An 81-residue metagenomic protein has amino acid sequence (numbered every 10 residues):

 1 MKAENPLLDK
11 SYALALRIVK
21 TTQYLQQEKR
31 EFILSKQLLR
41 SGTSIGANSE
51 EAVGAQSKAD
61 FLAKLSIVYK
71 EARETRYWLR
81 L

Functional and structural regions predicted by a protein language model:
M1-L81: Amphipathic alpha-helical assembly/interaction segments
